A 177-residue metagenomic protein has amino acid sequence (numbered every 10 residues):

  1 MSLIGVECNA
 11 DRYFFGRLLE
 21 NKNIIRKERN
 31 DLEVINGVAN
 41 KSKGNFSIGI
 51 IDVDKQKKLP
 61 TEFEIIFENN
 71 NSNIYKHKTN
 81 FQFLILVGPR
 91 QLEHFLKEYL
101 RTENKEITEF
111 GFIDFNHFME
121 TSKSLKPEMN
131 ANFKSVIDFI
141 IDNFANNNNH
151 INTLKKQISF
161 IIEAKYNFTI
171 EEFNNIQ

Functional and structural regions predicted by a protein language model:
M1-V53: Acidic, glycine-rich catalytic loops of TOPRIM or P-loop NTPase phosphate-binding modules used across DNA replication
R17-N21, G37-I48, Q56-Q177: C-terminal accessory helical subdomains adjacent to catalytic cores in phosphodiester- and nucleotide-handling enzymes
